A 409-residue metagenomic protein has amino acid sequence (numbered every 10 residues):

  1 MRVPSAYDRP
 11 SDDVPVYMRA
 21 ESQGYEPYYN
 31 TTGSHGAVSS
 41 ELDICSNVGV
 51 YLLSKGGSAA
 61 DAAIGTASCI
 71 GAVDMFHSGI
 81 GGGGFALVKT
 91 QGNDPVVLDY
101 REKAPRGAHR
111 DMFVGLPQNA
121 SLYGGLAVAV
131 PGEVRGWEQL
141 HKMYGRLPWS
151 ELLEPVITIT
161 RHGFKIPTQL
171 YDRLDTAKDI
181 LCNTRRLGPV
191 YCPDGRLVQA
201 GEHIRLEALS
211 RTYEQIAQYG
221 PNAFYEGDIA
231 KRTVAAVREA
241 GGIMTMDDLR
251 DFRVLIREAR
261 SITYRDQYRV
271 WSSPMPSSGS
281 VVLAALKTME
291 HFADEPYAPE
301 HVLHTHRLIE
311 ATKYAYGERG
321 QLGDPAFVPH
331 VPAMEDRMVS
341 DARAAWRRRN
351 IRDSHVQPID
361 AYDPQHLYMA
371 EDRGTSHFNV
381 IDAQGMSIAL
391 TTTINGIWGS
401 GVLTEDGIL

Functional and structural regions predicted by a protein language model:
R2-Y51, G57-E226, K231-S277, V339 (+1 more regions): Noncatalytic scaffold domains of N-terminal-nucleophile
D13-V16, H291-I394, G407: Internal maturation/activation junctions in enzymes
S34-A37, G83-F85, R257-A259, V282 (+3 more regions): Short glycine-rich loop/turn motifs
K103, N395-I397: A short acidic/small-residue loop/turn micro-motif
A108, I397-L409: A short, polar/charged loop-to-alpha-helix boundary motif
K142-L147, Q218-P221, M289-P296, R319-G323: Short helix-capping/linker segments at secondary-structure and domain boundaries
Q199, Y219-A223, D248-D251, R257-R260 (+6 more regions): Generic recognition of flexible, low-complexity loop/linker segments
